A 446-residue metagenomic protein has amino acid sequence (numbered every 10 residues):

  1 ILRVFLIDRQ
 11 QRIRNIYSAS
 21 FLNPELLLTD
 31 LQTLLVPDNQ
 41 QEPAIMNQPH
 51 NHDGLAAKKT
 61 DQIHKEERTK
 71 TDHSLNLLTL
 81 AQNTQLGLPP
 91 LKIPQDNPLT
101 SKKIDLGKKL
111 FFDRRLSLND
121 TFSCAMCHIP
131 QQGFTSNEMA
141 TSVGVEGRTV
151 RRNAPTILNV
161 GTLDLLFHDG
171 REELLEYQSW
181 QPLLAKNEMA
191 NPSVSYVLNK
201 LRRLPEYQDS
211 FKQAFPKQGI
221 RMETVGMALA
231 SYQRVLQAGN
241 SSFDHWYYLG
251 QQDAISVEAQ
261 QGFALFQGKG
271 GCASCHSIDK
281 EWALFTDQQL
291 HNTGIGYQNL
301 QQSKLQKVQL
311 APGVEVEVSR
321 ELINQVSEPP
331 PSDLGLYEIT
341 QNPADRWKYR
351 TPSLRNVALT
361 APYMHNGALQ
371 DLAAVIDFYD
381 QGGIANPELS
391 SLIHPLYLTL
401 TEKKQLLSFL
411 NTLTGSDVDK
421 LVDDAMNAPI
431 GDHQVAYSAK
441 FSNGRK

Functional and structural regions predicted by a protein language model:
L2, V194-G239, S327-T340, W347-P352 (+2 more regions): C-terminal capping alpha-helices of c-type cytochrome domains
L2-N47, Y207-S210, A214-F215: Thiol-/selenol-based redox modules, centered on thioredoxin-like and closely related oxidoreductase domains
R12, Q32, V36-N39, F112 (+15 more regions): Sec-exported extracytoplasmic/periplasmic mature domains
Y17-S18, I93-D96, D113, A185-N187 (+3 more regions): Second-shell loop/turn segments in exported
N23, L27-D30, K103, D120-S123 (+10 more regions): Stable alpha-helical elements in mature extracytoplasmic
L27-L55, T224-S242: Non-globular targeting/processing and membrane-anchoring segments
N51-Q181, D244-L369, A374-D377, I384-N386 (+1 more regions): Short glycine/threonine-rich turn/loop motifs
M189, Y207, V235-W246, Q251-I255: Short His/Asp/Glu-rich catalytic/ion-coordination signatures at enzyme active sites or charged loops
